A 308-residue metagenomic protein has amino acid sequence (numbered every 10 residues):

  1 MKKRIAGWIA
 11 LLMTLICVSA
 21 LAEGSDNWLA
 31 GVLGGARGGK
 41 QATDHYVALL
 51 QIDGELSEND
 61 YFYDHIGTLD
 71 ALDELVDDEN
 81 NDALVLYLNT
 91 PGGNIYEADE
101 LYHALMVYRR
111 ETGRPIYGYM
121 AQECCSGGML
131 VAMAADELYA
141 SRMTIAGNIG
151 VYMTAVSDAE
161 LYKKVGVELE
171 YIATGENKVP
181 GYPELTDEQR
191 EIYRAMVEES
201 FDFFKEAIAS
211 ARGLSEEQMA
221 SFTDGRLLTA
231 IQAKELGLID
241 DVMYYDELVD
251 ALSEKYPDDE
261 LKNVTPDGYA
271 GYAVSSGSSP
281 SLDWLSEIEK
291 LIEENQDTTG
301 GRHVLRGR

Functional and structural regions predicted by a protein language model:
M1-Y117, E123-C124, E137-A140, T154-R308: N-terminal organellar transit peptides
C125-S126, I145-Y152: Short gly/pro/ser/thr-enriched loop/turn and capping motifs at secondary-structure boundaries
L130-E137: Alpha-helix C-terminal capping segments
